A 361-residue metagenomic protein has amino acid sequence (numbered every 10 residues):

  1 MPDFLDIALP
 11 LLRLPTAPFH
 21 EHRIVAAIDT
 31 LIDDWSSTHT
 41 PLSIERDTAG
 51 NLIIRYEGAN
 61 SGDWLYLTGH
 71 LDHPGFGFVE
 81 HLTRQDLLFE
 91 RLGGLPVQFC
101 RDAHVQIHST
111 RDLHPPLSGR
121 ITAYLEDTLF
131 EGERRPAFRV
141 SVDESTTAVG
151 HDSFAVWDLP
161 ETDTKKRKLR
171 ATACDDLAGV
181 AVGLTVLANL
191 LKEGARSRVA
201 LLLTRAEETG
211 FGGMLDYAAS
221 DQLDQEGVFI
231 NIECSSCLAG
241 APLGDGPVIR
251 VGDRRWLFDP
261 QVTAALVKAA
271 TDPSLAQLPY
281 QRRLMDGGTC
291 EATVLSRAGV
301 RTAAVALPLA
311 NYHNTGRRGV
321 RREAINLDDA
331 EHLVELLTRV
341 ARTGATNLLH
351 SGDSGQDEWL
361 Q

Functional and structural regions predicted by a protein language model:
M1-Q361: N-terminal hydrophobic/helix-forming segments and targeting peptides
